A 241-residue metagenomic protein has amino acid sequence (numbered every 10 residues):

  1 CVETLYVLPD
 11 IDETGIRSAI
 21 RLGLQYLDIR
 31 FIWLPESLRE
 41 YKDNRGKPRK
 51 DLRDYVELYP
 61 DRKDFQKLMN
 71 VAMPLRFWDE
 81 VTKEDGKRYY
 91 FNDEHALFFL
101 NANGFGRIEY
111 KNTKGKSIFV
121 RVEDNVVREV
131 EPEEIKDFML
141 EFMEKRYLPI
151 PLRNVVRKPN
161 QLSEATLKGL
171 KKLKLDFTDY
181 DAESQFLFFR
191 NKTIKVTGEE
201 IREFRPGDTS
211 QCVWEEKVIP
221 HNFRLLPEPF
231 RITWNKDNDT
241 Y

Functional and structural regions predicted by a protein language model:
C1-K87, V126-V127: TOPRIM fold recognition
D61-T240: N-terminal nucleic-acid engagement/recognition segments and initiation subdomains in replication, restriction
